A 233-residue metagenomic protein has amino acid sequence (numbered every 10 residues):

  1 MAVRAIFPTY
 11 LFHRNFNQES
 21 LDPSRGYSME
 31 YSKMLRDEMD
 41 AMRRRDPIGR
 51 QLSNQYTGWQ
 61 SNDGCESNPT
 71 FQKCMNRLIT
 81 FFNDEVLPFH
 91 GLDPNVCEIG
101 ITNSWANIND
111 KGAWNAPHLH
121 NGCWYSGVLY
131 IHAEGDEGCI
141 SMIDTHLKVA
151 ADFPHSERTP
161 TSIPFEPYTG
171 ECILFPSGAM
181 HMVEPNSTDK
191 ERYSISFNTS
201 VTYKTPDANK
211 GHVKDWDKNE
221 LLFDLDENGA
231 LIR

Functional and structural regions predicted by a protein language model:
M1-P94: Non-heme Fe(II)/2-oxoglutarate
T9-L11, W124-S126, C172, R192-S194: Intrinsic-disorder/low-complexity, polar/charged segments enriched in Ser/Thr/Lys/Arg/Asp/Glu/Gln
E66-P69, F89-P94, G112-P117, L129 (+1 more regions): Short helix-to-loop capping/linker segments positioned immediately adjacent to catalytic or ligand/cofactor-binding
G100-L174, E184, V201-V213: Catalytic core of non-heme Fe(II) oxygenases with the double-stranded beta-helix
M180-S194: Ligand-binding loop in jelly-roll beta-barrel domains
E191-S194, T199-R233: Non-heme Fe(II)/2-oxoglutarate
